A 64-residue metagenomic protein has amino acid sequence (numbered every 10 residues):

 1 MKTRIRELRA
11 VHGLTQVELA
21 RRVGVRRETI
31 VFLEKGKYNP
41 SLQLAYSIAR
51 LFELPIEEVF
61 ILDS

Functional and structural regions predicted by a protein language model:
T3-R22: Short basic helix-loop element that most often maps to the first helix and adjoining turn of HTH DNA-binding modules
V17, E28, E57: Key DNA-contact positions within bacterial/archaeal DNA-binding proteins
A20, R26, S47: Alpha-helical and His/Cys-centered functional microenvironments
V25-Y38: Recognition helix of helix-turn-helix/homeodomain-like DNA-binding domains that insert into the DNA major groove
Q43-E58: DNA major-groove recognition helix of helix-turn-helix/homeodomain DNA-binding modules
F60-S64: Short amphipathic recognition helices of helix-turn-helix/homeodomain-type DNA-binding modules
